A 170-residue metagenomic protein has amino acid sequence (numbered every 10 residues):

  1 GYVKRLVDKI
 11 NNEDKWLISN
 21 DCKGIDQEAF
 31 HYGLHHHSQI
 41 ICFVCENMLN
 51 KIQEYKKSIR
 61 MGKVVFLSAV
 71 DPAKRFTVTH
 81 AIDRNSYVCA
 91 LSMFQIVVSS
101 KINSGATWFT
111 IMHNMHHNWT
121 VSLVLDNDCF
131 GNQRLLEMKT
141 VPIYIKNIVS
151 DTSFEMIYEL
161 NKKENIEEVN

Functional and structural regions predicted by a protein language model:
G1-N170: Glycine-biased, small-residue-rich flexible motifs in mid-sequence functional cores and linkers
